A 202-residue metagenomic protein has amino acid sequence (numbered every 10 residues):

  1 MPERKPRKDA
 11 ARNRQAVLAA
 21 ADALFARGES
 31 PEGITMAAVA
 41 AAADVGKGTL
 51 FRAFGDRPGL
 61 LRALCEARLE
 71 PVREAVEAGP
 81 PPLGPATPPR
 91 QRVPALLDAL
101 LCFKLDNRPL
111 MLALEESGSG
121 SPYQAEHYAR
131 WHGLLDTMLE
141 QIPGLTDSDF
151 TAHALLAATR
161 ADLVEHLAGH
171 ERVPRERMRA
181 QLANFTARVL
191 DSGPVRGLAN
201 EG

Functional and structural regions predicted by a protein language model:
M1, G133-L145, A154, V164-G202: C-terminal peripheral helix-coil segments that are non-catalytic and often amphipathic
M1-A42, G59: Basic, helix-initiating cap at the start of DNA-binding domains
V17, D56-R62, V72: Short amphipathic alpha-helical segment with a characteristic S/N-K-E followed by hydrophobic residues
D44-F54: Short hydrophobic/aromatic patch on the recognition helix
L61-R68, N107, H127: Alpha-helical DNA-contacting segments of helix-turn-helix folds
A63, V76-D106: Hydrophobic alpha-helical connector segments
R73, A95, A99-D106, G118-P143 (+3 more regions): Amphipathic alpha-helical packing segments from all-alpha helical-bundle domains
E77-P81, L112-S121: Short linear capping/connector segments at secondary-structure termini
